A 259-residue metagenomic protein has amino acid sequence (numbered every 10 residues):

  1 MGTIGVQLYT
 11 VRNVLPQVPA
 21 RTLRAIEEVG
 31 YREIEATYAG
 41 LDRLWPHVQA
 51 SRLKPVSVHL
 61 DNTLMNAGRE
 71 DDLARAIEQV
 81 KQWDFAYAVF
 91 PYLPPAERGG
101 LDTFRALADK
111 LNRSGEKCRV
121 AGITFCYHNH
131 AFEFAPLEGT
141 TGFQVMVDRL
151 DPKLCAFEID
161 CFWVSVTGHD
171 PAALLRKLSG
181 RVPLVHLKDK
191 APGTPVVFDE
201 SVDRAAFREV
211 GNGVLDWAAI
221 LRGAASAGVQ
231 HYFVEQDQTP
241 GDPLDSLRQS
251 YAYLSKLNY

Functional and structural regions predicted by a protein language model:
M1-A86, S255-Y259: N-terminal pre-domain/capping segments
G2-L8, I34-A36, P55-L60, A88-F90 (+4 more regions): Hydrophobic faces of well-ordered beta-strands that scaffold small-molecule active sites in alpha/beta enzyme cores
V6, I26, I34, V48 (+8 more regions): Conserved, mostly hydrophobic/aromatic
R12-Q17, E33-P46, N62-D71, P95-D102 (+4 more regions): Acidic-and-aromatic substrate-binding clefts and catalytic sites of carbohydrate-active enzymes
R24-E28, L41-S57, D72-F85, D109-A121 (+3 more regions): Acidic (Asp/Glu)-rich catalytic clusters
E33, M65-F157, K177, L244: Active-site acidic/histidine proton-transfer and metal-coordination neighborhood in alpha/beta enzyme cores
C118-V214, L221: Acidic/histidine-rich catalytic cores of soluble enzymes
D242-Y259: C-terminal helical cap(s) of enzyme catalytic domains, especially alpha/beta-barrels
